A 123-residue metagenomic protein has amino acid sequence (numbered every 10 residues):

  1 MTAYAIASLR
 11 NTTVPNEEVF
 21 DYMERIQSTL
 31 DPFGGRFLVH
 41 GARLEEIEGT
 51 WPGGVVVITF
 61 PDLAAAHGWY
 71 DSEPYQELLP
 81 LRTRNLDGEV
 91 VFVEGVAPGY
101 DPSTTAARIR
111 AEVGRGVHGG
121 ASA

Functional and structural regions predicted by a protein language model:
M1-G54, P61-G68, E94-A123: Short S/T/G/P-rich N-terminal loop/turn motif that feeds into the first structured element of a domain
A64-G99: A contiguous, mid-protein "functional segment" used to position or interact with cofactors/ions or partner subunits
